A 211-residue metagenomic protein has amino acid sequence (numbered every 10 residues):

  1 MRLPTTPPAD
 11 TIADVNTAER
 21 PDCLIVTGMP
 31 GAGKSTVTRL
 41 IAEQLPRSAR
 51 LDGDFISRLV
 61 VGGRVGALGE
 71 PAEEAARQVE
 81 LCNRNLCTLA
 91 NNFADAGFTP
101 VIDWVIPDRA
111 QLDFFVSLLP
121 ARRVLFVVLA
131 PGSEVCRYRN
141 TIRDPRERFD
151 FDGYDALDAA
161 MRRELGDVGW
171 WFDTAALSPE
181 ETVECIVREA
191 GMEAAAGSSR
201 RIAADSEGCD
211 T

Functional and structural regions predicted by a protein language model:
M1-D22: Extreme N-terminal, non-catalytic leader segments that precede Walker-type/kinase nucleotide-binding cores
V26: Hydrophobic anchor at the beta1->P-loop junction of P-loop NTPases
G31: Walker A (P-loop) phosphate-binding loop of P-loop NTPases
K34: Conserved lysine of the Walker
R39-C87: Conserved substrate/cofactor phosphate-moiety recognition/catalytic segment in nucleotide-dependent phosphotransferases
R77-P120: Glycine-rich phosphate-binding loop used to anchor ATP phosphates in small-molecule kinases, encompassing both
P120-N140, F172: Conserved phosphate-donor/acceptor-positioning beta-strand/loop module used by diverse small-molecule
I142-R188, M192-T211: Small-molecule kinase domains that catalyze NTP-dependent phosphoryl transfer to phosphate-bearing small molecules
